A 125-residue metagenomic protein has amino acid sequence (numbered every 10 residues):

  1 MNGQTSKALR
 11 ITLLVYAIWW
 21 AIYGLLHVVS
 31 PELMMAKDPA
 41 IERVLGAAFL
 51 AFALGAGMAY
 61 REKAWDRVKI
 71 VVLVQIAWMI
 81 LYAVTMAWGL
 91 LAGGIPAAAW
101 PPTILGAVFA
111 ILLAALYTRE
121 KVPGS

Functional and structural regions predicted by a protein language model:
M1-W19: Cytosolic juxtamembrane helix and N-cap/initiation of the first transmembrane helix
Q4-L9, L33-D38, Y60-K69: Short juxtamembrane and helix-loop transition motifs at transmembrane-helix boundaries in membrane proteins
I18-Y23, P39-R61, L73-L81: Core segments of alpha-helical transmembrane spans in multipass integral membrane proteins
I22, L81-V84, V108-I111: Transmembrane-helix signature of multi-pass solute transporters
I22-M35: Short membrane-interface helical motifs at transmembrane helix boundaries in multi-pass membrane transporters
M35-I41, I70-V71, G94-L105: Non-cytosolic membrane-interface motifs at loop->transmembrane helix junctions
E62-R67, V84-P101, Y117-R119: Membrane-helix boundary connector in multi-pass membrane proteins
V108-S125: Membrane-water interface at the C-terminal end of transmembrane alpha helices
